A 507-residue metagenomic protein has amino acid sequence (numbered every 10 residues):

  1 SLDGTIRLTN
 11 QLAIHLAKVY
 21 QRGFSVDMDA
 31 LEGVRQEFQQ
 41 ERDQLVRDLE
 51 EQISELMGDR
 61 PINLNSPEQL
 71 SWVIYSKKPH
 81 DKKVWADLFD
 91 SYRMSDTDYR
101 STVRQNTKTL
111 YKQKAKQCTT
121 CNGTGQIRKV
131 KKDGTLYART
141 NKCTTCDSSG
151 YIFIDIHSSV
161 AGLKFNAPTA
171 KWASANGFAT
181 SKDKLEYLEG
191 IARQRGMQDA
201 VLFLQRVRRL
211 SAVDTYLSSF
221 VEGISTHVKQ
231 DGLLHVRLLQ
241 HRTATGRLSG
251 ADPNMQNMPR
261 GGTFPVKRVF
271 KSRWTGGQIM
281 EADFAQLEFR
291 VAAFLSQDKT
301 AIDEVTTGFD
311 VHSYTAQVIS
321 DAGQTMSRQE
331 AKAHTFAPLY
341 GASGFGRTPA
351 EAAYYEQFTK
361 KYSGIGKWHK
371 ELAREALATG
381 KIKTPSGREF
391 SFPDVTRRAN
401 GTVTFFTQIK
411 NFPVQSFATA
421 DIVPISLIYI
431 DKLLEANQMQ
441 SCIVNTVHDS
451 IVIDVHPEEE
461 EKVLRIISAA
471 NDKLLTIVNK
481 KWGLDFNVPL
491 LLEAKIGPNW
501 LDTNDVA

Functional and structural regions predicted by a protein language model:
S1-G261, W274-Q278, A352-K360, G364 (+3 more regions): Conserved "right-hand" nucleotidyltransferase catalytic core of DNA-directed polymerases
I14-Q21, N122-A138, S149, S174 (+7 more regions): Conserved catalytic core of nucleic-acid polymerases
K18-R42, A292, S343-R347, I451-A469: Catalytic palm subdomain of template-directed nucleic-acid polymerases, centered on the conserved carboxylate motif
L64, I279-D283, L492: Short hydrophobic beta-strand that contains or immediately precedes a catalytic carboxylate
S71-W72, T245-G250, Q256-M258, L287-R290 (+6 more regions): Flexible loop/turn segments at secondary-structure boundaries
K132-G134, F220-K229, G261, F270 (+3 more regions): Short, contiguous acidic/charged loop-to-helix segments that flank catalytic cores in large enzymes
R237-Q324: Function-dense linear segments that define catalytic or interfacial modules in macromolecule-processing proteins
A469-K481: A common structural junction motif
